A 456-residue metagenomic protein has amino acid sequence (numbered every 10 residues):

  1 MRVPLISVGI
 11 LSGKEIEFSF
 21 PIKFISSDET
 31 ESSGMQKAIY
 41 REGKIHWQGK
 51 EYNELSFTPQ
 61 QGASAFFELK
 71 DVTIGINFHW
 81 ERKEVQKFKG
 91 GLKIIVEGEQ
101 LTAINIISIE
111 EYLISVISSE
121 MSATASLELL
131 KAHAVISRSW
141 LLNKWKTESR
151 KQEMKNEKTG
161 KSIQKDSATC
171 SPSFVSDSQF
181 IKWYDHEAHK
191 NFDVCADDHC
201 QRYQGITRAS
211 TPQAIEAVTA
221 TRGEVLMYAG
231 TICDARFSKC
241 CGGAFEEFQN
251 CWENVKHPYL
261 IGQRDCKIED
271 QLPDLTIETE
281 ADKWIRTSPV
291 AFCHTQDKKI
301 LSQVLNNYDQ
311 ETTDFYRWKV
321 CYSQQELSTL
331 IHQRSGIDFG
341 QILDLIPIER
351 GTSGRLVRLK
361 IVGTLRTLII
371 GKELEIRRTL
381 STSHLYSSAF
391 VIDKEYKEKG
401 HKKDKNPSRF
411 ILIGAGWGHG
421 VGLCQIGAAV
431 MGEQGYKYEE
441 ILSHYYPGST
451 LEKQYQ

Functional and structural regions predicted by a protein language model:
M1-Q456: Conserved, single-site charged/polar hotspot
